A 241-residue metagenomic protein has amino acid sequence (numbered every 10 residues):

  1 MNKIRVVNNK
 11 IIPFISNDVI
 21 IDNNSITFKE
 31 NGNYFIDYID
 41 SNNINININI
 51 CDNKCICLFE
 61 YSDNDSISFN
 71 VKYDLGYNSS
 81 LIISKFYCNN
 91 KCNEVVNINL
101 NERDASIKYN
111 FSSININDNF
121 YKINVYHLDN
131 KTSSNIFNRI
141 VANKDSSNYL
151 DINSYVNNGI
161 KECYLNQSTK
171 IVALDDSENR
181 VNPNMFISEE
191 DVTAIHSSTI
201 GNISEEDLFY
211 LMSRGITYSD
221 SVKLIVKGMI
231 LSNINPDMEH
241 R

Functional and structural regions predicted by a protein language model:
V7-I216, I230-S232, H240-R241: Conserved beta-strand/loop scaffold segments within soluble protein domains that form the structured core and edges
S219: Flexible, glycine/charged-enriched surface loops at secondary-structure junctions
V222, K227: Catalytic-core signal marking the mid-to-C-terminal active-site face
